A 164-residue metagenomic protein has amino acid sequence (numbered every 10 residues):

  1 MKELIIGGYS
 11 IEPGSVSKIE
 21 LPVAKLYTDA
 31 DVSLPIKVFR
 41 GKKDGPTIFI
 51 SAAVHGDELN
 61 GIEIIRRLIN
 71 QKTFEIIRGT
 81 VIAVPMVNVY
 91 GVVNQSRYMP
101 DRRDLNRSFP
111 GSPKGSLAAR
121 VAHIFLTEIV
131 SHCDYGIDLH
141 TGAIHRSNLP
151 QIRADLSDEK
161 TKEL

Functional and structural regions predicted by a protein language model:
M1-L164: Structured catalytic-domain cores with a bias toward divalent-metal coordination
